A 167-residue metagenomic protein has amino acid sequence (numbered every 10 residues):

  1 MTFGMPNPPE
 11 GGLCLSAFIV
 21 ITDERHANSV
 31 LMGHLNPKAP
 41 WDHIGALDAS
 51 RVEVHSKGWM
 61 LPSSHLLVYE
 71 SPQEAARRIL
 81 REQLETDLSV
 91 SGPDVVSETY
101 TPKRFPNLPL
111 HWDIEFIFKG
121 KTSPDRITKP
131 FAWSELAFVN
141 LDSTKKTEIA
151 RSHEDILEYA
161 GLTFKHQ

Functional and structural regions predicted by a protein language model:
T2-L61, L88: N-terminal strand-loop-strand
P9-L13, E53, L108-I114, W133: A generic structural micro-feature
L13, L67-V68, T144: Glycine-/small-residue-rich active-site loops that bind phosphorylated ligands and cofactors
T22-N28, P37-P40, L67, Y100-P102 (+1 more regions): Short, charged/polar surface micro-motifs in flexible loops or helix N-caps
K57-W59, I117-K119, I127-A160: NUDIX/MutT-family hydrolases
M60-V96, F118: The catalytic Nudix box helix
E85-R126: Active-site segment of metal-dependent pyrophosphate-handling enzymes, primarily the Nudix hydrolase catalytic core
